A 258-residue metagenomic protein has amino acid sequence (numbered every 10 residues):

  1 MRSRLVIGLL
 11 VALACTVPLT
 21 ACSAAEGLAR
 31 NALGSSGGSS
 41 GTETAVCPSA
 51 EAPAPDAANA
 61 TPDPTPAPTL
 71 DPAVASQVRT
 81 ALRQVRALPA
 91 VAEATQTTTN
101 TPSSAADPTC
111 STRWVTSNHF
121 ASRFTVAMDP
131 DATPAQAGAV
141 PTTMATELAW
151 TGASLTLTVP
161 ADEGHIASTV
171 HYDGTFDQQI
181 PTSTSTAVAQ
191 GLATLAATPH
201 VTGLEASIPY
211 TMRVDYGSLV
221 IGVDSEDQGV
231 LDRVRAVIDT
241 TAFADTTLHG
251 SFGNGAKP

Functional and structural regions predicted by a protein language model:
M1-L9: Bacterial N-terminal signal peptides that target proteins for export
V17-A21: C-terminal motif of bacterial Sec signal peptides marking the signal peptidase cleavage site
S23-E26: Bacterial signal peptide processing site
N31-T61, T65-Q77: Post-signal peptide N-terminal segment of mature Sec-exported envelope proteins
A81-V85, Q136-L148, V188-L195, R233-T241: Short amphipathic alpha-helices in soluble, non-transmembrane regions that often serve as interface/regulatory elements
V85-T97, L195-S207: Short acidic amphipathic segments
A153-T202, P258: Surface-exposed beta-loop interaction hotspot
V230-P258: Extracytoplasmic/luminal low-complexity segments enriched in Pro/Gly and acidic/polar residues that act as flexible
